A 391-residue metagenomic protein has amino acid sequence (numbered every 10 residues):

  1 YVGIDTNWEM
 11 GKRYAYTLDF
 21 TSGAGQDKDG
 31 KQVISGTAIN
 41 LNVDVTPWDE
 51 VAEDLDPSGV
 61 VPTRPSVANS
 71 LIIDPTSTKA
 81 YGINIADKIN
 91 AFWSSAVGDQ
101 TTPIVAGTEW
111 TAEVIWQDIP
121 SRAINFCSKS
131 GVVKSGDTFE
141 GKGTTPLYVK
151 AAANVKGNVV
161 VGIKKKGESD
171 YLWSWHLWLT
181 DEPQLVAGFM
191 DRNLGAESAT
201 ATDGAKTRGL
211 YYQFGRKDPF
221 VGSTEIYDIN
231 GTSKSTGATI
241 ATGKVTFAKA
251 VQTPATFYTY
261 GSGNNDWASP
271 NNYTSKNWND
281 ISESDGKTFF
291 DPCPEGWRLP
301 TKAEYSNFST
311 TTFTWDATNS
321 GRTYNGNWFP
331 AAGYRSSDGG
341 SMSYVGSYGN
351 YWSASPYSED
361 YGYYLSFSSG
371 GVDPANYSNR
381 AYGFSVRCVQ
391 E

Functional and structural regions predicted by a protein language model:
Y1-I83, D87-V105, E109, I119-P120 (+3 more regions): Extracytoplasmic cysteine-anchoring/structural motifs
A86-S135, G231-S284: Long, low-complexity, polar/charged, intrinsically disordered or flexibly structured peripheral segments
G141-K156: Extracellular/luminal low-complexity segments enriched in Ser/Thr/Pro
V155-K166: A short beta-strand micro-motif common to beta-rich folds, especially ectodomain repeats
V160, Q184, A196, N264-E391: C-terminal, surface-exposed recognition/capping segments
K165, N193, G333: Residues that form ligand- and interface-recognition hot spots within folded domains
G167-S174: Short, exposed coil/turn segments at beta-strand boundaries within extracellular/luminal domains
E182-N272, A303: A short glycine-rich, aromatic-capped structural motif
